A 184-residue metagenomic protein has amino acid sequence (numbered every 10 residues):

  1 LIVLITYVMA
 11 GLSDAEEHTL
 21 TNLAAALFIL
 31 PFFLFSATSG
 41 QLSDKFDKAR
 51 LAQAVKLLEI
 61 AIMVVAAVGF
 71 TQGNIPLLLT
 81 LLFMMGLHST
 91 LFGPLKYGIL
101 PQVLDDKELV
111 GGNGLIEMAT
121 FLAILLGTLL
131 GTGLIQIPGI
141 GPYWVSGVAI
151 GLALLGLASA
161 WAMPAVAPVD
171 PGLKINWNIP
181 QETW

Functional and structural regions predicted by a protein language model:
L1-W184: Alpha-helical transmembrane-bundle signature of multi-pass membrane transport and export proteins
